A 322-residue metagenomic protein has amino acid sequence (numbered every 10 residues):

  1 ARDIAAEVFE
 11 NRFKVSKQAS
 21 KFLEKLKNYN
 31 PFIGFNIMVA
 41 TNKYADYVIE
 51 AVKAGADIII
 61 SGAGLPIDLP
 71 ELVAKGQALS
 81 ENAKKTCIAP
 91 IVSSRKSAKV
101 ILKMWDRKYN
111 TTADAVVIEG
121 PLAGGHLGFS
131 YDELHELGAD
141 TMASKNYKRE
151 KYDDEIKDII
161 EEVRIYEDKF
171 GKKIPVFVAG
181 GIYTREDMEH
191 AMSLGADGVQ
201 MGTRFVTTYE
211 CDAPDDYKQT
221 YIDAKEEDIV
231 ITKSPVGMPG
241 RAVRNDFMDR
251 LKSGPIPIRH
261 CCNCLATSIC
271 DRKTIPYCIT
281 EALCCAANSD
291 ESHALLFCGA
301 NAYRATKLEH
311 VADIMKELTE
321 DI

Functional and structural regions predicted by a protein language model:
A1-K169: Active-site entrance/lid segments in N-terminal catalytic domains of soluble metabolic enzymes
M38, V178-A179: Residue-level marker of alpha-helix boundaries and capping positions
G62, A179-G180: Short His-Asn-centered micro-motif
A123-F177, Y183-I322: Conserved active-site-proximal phosphate/metal-binding subdomains
